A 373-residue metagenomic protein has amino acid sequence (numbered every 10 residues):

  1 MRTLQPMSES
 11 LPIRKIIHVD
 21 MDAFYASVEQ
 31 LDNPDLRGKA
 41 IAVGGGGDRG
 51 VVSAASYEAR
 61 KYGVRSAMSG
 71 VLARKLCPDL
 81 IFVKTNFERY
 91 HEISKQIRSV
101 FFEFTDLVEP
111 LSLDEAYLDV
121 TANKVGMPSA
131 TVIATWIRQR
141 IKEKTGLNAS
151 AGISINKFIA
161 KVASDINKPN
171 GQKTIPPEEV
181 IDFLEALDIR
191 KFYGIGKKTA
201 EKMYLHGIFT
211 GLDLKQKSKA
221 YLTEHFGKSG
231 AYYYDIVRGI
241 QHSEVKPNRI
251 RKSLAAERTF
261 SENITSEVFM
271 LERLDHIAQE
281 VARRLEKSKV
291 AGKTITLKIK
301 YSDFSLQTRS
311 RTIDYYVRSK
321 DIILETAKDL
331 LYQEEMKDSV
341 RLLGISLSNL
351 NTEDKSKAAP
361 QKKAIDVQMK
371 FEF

Functional and structural regions predicted by a protein language model:
M1-H225, A231, E353-K355, K362-F373: Gly/Gly-Pro- and Ser/Thr-rich, intrinsically disordered tail segments characteristic of DNA damage-repair and tolerance
E9-L11, H18, K191, T199-L342 (+1 more regions): DNA-contacting surface of Y-family translesion DNA polymerases
P110, E115, K287, L342-G344: Extracellular/lumenal ectodomain signal focusing on beta-strand-rich modules and carbohydrate-recognition contexts
V120, I153-K157, I299-Y301, G344-N349: A general secondary-structure junction signal
